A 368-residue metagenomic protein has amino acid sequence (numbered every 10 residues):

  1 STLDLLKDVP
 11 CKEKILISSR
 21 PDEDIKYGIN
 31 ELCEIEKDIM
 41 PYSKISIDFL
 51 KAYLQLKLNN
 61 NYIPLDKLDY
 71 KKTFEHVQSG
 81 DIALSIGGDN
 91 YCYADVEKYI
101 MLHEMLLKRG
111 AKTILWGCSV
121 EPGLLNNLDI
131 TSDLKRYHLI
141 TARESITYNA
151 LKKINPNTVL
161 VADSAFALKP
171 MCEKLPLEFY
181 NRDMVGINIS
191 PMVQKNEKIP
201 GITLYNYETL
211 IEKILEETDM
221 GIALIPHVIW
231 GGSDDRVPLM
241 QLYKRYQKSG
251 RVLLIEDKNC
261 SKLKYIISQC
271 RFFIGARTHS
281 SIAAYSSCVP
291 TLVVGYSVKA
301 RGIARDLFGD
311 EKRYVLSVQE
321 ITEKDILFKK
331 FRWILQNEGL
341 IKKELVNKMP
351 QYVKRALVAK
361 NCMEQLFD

Functional and structural regions predicted by a protein language model:
S1-D368: Active-site anion-handling motifs in enzyme catalytic cores
